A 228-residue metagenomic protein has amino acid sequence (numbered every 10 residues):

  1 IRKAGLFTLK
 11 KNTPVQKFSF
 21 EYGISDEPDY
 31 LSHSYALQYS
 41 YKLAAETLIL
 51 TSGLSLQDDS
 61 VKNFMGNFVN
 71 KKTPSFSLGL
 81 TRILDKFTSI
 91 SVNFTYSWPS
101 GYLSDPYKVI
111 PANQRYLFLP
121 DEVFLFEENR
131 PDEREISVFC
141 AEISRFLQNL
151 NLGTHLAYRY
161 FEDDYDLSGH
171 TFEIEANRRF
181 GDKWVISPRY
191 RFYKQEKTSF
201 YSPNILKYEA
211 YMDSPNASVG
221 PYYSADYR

Functional and structural regions predicted by a protein language model:
I1-K17, E21: Transmembrane beta-barrel domains of Gram-negative outer membranes and organellar outer membranes
K3-F7, H33-L37, K72-L78, E135-A141 (+3 more regions): Hydrophobic, lipid-facing positions within transmembrane beta-strands of outer-membrane proteins
F7-K11, L37-Y41, L78-R82, A141-R145 (+3 more regions): Residues on the lipid-exposed face of transmembrane beta-strands in outer-membrane beta-barrel proteins
T13-V15, I24-P28, Y41-L43, L54-S60 (+5 more regions): Transmembrane beta-strands of outer-membrane beta-barrel pores
V15-F20, A45-L50, K86-V92, L150-T154 (+1 more regions): Repeated loop/turn-to-beta-strand initiation elements of outer-membrane beta-barrel proteins
E21-S25, A36-Q38, D59-N67, T73-S77 (+3 more regions): Extracellular loop and loop/strand-boundary signature of outer-membrane beta-barrel proteins
G23, Y30-Q38, G53, V61-F68 (+3 more regions): Outer-membrane beta-barrel translocator domains and adjoining extracellular loop/strand segments of Gram-negative
S97, L103-E142, E162-D166, H170-E173 (+2 more regions): Outer membrane beta-barrel transmembrane domains
